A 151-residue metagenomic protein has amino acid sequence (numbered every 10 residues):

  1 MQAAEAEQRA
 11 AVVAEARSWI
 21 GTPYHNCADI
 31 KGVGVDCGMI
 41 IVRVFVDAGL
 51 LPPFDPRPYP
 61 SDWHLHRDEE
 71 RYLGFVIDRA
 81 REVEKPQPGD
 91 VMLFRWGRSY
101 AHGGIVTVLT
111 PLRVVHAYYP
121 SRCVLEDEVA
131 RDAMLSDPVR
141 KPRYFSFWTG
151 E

Functional and structural regions predicted by a protein language model:
Q2-V13, P56-E126, R131-M134, P138 (+1 more regions): ...with weaker cross-activation on analogous glycine-rich loops/strands in unrelated enzymes
A10, A14-S18, G38-R43, S61: Internal, well-ordered alpha-helical scaffold/interface segments that support domain packing or protein-protein contacts
V13-G34, F54-P56: Active-site nucleophile-His-acid catalytic modules used for acyl/amide transfer and hydrolysis across diverse enzymes
D29-A48: Active-site nucleophilic cysteine motif
F145-E151: Short beta-strand-to-coil "C-cap" segments at the C-terminal boundary of structured domains/repeats, marking
